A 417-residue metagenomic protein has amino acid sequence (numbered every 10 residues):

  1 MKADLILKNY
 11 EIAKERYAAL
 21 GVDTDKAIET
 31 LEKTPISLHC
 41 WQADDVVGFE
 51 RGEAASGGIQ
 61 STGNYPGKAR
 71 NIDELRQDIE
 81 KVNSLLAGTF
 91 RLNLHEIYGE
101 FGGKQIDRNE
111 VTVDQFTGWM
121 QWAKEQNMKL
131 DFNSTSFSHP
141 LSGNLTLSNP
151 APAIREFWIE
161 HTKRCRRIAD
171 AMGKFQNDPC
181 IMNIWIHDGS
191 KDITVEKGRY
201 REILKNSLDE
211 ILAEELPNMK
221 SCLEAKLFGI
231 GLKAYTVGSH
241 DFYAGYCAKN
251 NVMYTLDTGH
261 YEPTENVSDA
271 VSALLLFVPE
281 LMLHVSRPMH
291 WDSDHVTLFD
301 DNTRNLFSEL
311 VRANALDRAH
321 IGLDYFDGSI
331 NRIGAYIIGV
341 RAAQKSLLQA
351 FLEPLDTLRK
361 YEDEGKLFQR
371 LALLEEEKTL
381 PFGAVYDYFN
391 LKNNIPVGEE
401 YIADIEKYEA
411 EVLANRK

Functional and structural regions predicted by a protein language model:
M1-P150, R166-I168, D178-C180, P217-M219 (+5 more regions): Alpha/beta catalytic barrel-like cores
D23, W158, D257: Conserved, mostly hydrophobic/aromatic
R70, A153-F157, V195: Short, surface-exposed alpha-helical recognition segments that flank or form part of ligand/macromolecule-binding
Q115-A123, N127, N149-C165, Y200-N218 (+1 more regions): Acidic, His- and aromatic-enriched active-site or binding-groove loops in soluble protein domains that engage sugars
A169-V195: Active-site groove signature of glycoside hydrolases
H187-G189, K226, Y325: Short linear capping/connector segments at secondary-structure termini
I193-N302: Acidic/histidine-rich catalytic cores of soluble enzymes
